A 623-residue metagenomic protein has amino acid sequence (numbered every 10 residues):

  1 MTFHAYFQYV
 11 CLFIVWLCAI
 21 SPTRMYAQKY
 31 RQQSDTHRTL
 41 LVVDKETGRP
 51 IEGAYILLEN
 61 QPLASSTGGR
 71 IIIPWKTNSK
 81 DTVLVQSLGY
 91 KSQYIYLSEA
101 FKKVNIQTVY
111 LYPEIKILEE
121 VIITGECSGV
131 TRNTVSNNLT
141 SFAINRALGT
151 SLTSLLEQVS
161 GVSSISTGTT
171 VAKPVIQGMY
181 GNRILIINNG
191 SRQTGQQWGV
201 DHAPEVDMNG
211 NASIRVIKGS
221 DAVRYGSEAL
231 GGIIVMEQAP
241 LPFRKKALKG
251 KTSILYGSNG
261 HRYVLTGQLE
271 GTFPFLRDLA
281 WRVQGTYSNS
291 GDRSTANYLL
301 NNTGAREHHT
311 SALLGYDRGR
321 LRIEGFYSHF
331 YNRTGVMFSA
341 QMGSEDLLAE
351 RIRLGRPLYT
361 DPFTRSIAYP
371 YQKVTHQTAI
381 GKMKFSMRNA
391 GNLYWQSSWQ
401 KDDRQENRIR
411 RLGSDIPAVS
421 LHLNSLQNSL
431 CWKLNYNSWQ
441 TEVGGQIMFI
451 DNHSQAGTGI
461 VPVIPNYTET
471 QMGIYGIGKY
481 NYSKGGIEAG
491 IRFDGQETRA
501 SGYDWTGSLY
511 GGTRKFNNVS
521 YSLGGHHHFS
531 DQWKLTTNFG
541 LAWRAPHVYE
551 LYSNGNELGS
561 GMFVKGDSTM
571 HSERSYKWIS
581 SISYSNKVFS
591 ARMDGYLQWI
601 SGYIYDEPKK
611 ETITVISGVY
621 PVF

Functional and structural regions predicted by a protein language model:
M1-H37: Bacterial Sec-dependent N-terminal signal peptides
Y26-E119, Q177: Periplasm-facing N-terminal accessory domains of Gram-negative outer-membrane beta-barrel systems
D44, I56, V85, I186 (+3 more regions): Short aromatic-centered micro-motifs
E59-N60, N188-G190: Short strand-turn-strand beta-turns centered on an Asx-Gly dipeptide
A64, V162-I165: A short linear hydrophobic-aromatic micro-motif
I115, I122-A147, S154-L155, I165-P174 (+3 more regions): Outer-membrane beta-barrel proteins, especially TonB-dependent receptors
V159: Acidic-histidine catalytic/liganding microenvironments
